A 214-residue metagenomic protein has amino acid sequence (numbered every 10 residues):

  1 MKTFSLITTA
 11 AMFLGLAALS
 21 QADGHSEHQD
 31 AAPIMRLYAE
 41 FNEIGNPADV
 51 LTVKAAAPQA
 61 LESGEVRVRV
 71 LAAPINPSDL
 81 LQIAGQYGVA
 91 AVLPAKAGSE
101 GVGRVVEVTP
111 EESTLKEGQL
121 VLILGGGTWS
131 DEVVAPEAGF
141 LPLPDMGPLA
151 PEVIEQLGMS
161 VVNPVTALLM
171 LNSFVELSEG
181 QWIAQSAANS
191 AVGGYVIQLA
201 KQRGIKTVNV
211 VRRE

Functional and structural regions predicted by a protein language model:
K2-Q21: Gram-negative bacterial Sec-dependent N-terminal signal peptides
A22-D30: Cleaved targeting-peptide boundary
A32-A39, V66: Short structural boundary motif marking the start of a folded domain
G45-T52, P77-D79: Short N-terminal binding/cap micro-motifs at the start of the first secondary-structure element
A57-P74, A84-G127: Glycine-rich beta-strand-centered segment in the early N-terminal region that forms part of a ligand/cofactor-binding
G125-G139: A structural motif shared across PLP-dependent enzymes of the aminotransferase-like
L149-S160: Short pre-catalytic strand/loop immediately N-terminal to key active-site residues, enriched for Gly-Thr
V161-E214: Mid-domain Rossmann-like dinucleotide-binding core that forms the NAD(H)/NADP(H) cofactor-binding site
